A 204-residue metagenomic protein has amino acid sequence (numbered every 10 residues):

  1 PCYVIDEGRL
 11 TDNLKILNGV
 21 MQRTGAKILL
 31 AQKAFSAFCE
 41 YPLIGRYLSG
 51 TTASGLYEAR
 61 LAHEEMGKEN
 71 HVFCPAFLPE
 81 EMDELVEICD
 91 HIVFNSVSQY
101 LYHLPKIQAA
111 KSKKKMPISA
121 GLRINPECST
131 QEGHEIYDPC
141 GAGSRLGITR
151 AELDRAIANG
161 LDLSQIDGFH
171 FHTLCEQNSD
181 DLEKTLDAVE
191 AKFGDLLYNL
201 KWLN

Functional and structural regions predicted by a protein language model:
P1-Y3: Generic N-terminal amphipathic, Lys/Arg-enriched alpha-helix
L10-N13, L17, V189: Alpha-helical packing segments of well-folded alpha/beta enzyme cores
A26-W202: Active-site-proximal beta-alpha core segment in soluble small-molecule metabolic enzymes
